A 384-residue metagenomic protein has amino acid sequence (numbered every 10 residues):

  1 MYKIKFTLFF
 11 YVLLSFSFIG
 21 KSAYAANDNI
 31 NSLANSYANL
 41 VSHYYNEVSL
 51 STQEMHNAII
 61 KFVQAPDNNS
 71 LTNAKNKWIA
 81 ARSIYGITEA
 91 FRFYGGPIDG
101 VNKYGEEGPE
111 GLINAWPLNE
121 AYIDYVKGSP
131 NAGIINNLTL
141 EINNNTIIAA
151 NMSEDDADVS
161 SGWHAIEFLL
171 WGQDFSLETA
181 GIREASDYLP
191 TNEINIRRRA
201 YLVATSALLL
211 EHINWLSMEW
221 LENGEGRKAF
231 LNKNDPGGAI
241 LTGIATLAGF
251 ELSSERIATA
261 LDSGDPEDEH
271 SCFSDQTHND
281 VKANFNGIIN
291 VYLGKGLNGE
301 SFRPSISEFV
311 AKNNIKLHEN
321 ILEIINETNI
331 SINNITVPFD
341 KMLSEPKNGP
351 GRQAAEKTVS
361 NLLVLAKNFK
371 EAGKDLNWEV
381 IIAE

Functional and structural regions predicted by a protein language model:
M1-K5: Positively charged n-region of N-terminal signal peptides that target proteins for export
T7-F18: Bacterial N-terminal signal peptides
I19-A25: Sec/Tat signal peptide C-region and signal peptidase I cleavage site
A26-E384: Mature extracytoplasmic or organellar-lumen-exposed domains after removal of signal/transit peptides
